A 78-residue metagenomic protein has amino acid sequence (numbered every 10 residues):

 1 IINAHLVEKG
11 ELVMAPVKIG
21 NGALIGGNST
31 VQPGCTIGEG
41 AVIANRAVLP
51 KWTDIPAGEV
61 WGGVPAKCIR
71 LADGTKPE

Functional and structural regions predicted by a protein language model:
I1-C35, N45-A47, W52-T53, E59 (+2 more regions): Flexible, glycine/small-residue-enriched loop-and-beta-strand segment within the central core of proteins
G38: Acidic, glycine-enriched loop/beta-strand segments at the rims of small-molecule binding/catalytic pockets
